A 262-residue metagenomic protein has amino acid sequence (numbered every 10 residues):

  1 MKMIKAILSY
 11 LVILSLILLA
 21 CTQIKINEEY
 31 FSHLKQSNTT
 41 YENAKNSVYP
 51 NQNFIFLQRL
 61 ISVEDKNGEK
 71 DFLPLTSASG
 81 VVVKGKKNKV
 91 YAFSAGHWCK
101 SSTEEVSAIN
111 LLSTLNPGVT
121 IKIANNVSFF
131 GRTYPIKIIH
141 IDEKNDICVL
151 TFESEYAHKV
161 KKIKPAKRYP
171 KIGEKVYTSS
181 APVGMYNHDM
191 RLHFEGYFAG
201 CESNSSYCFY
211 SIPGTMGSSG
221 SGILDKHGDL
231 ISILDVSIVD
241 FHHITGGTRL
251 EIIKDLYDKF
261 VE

Functional and structural regions predicted by a protein language model:
K2-I24: Classical Sec-dependent N-terminal signal peptides that target proteins to the secretory pathway
T22-A95, T103, N145-I147: N-terminal activation segment of mature serine protease catalytic domains
E42-S47, V81-V83, S102-V106, R132-I141 (+1 more regions): Active-site substrate-binding loop(s) of clan PA
S77, V83-E143, V236: Catalytic-histidine neighborhood of serine endopeptidases, predominantly the chymotrypsin-like S1/PA family
V81-V82, P213-L234: Catalytic nucleophile loop of clan PA
F93, I147-T151, H193, Y197: Conserved hydrophobic/aromatic beta-strand scaffold that supports enzyme active sites
K159-C208, P213-S218, L234-T245: Flexible, gly/ser-rich surface segments that form the specificity/activation loops bordering the active-site cleft
N204, L224-E262: C-terminal subregion of chymotrypsin/trypsin-like serine protease catalytic domains
